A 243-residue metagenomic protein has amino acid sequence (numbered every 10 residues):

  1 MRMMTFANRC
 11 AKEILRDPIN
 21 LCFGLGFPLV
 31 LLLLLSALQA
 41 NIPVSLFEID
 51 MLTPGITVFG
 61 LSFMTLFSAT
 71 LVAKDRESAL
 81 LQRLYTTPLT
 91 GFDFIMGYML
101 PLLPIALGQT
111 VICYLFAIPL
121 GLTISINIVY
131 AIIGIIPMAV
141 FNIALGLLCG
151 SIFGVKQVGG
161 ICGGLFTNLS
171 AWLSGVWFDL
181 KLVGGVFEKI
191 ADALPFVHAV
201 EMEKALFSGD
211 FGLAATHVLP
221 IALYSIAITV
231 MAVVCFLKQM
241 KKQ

Functional and structural regions predicted by a protein language model:
M3-L15, E203: A short amphipathic helical element positioned immediately N-terminal to and/or at the very start of a transmembrane
E13-N41, I49-A69, A106-Q109, L165-A171 (+1 more regions): Hydrophobic alpha-helical transmembrane segments of multi-pass membrane transport/permease proteins
I14, T65-L89, Q243: Transmembrane helix boundary and interhelical loop/hinge segments in multi-pass membrane proteins
I19-N20, D93, V158, K189: Residue-level recognition of membrane-helix boundary sites in multi-pass small-molecule transporters
L32, S36, Y114, I118 (+5 more regions): Transmembrane alpha-helix boundary and packing residues in multipass membrane permease domains and related
I42, L46, T123, S174-I228: Membrane-interfacial helix-loop-helix junctions in multi-pass membrane proteins
G91, I95-N168, D210-A222, A227-V230: Alpha-helical transmembrane segments and their short interhelical loops
F236-Q243: Short cytosolic juxtamembrane segments of multi-pass membrane proteins
